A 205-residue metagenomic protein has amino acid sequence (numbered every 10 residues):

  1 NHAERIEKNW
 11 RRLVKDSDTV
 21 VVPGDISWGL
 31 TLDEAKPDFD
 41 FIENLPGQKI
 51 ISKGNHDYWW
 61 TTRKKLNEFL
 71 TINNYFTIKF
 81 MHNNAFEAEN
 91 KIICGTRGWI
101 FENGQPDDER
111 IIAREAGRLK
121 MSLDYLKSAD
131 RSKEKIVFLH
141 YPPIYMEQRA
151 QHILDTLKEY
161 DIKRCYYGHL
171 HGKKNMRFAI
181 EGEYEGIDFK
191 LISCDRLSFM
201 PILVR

Functional and structural regions predicted by a protein language model:
N1-A88, A150-D161, E185-S193: Core catalytic region of metal-dependent phosphoesterases/phosphodiesterases, especially metallo-beta-lactamase-like
E4, K8, E87, R110 (+5 more regions): Binuclear metal-dependent phosphoesterase catalytic core
T19, E134-I136, R164: Short, Asp-centered acidic motifs that coordinate Mg2+ and/or phosphate in catalytic or ligand-binding sites
W28-D33, N55-R63, A85-E87, I100-G104 (+3 more regions): Active-site environment of divalent metal-dependent phosphoester hydrolases
N44, T61-Q148, T156: Conserved catalytic scaffold of divalent metal-dependent phosphoesterases
